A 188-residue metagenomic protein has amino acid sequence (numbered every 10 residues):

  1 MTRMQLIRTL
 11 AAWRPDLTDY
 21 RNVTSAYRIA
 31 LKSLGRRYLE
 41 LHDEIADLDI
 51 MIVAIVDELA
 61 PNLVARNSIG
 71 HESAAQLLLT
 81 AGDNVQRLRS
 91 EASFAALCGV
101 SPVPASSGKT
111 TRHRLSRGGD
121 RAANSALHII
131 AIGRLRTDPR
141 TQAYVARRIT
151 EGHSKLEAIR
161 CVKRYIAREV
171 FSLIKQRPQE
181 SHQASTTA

Functional and structural regions predicted by a protein language model:
M1-A188: A detector of single, family-specific signature residues that are central to catalytic or substrate-handling motifs
